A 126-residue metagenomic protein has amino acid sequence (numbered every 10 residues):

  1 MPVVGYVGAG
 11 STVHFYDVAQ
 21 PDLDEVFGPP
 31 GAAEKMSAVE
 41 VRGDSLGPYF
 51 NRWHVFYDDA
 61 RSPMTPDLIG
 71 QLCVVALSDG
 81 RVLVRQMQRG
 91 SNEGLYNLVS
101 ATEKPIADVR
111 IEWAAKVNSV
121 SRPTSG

Functional and structural regions predicted by a protein language model:
M1-H54, A60-T65, K116-G126: Short, positionally conserved secondary-structure boundary motifs
L46, D67-R81, E93: Short, compositionally biased
Y49-F50, R89-E93: A short, structured loop/turn motif at beta-sheet edges
Y57-D58, V75: A generic structural signal for residues embedded in beta-strands
V82-V84, I106: Short, mixed charged/polar active-site loops that provide acid/base catalysis or chelate metal/phosphate cofactors
R85-Q88, N118: Conserved positions in beta-strands of structured domains
E93-G126: Amphipathic alpha-helical interface segments
